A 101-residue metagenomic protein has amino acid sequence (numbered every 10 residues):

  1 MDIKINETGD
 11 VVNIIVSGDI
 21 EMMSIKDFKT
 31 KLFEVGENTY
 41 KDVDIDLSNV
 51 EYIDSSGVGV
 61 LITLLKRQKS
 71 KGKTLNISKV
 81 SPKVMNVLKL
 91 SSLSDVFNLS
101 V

Functional and structural regions predicted by a protein language model:
D2-T30: STAS-typified acidic loop motif
D19-V96: Amphipathic alpha-helical interaction surfaces in cytosolic regulatory modules
L99-V101: Short acidic-hydrophobic, aromatic-tinged amphipathic segments that line or gate anion-handling sites
